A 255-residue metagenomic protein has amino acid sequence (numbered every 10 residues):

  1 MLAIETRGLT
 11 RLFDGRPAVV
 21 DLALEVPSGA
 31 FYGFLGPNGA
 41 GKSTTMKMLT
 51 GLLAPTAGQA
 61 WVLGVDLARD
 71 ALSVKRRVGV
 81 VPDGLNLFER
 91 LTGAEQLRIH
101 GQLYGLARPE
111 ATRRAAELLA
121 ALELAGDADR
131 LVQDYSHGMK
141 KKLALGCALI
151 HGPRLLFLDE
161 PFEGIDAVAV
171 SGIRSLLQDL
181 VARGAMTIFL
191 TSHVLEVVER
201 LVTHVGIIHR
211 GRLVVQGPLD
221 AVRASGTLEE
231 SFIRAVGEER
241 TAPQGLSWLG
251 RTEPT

Functional and structural regions predicted by a protein language model:
R98, Q102, P109-D127: Conserved ABC ATPase "signature" region
G152: Conserved catalytic motifs of ABC-family nucleotide-binding domains
L156-E160: Catalytic Walker B motif of ABC-type/P-loop ATPase nucleotide-binding domains
S171-R183: Helical segment within the ABC ATPase nucleotide-binding domain
Q216-G217: ABC ATPase "signature
